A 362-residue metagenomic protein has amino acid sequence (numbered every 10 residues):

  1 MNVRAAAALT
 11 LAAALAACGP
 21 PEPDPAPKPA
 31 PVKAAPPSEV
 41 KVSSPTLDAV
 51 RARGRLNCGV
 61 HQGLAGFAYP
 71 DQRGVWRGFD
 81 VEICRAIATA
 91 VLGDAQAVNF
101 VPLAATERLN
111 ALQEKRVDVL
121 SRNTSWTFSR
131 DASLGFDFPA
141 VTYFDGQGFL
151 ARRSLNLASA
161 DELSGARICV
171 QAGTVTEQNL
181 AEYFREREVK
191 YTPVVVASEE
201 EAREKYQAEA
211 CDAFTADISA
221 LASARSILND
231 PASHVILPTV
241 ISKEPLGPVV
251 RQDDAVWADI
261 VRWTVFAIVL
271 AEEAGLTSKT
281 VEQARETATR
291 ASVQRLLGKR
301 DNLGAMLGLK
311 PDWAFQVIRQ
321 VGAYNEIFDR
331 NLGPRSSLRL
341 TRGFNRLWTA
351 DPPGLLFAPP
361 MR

Functional and structural regions predicted by a protein language model:
M1-A7: Bacterial N-terminal signal peptides that target proteins for export
A14-A17: C-terminal motif of bacterial Sec signal peptides marking the signal peptidase cleavage site
G19, P29-K41, E82-R85, T89-V91 (+8 more regions): Extended ligand-binding regions for polar small-molecule ligands
P29-S121, L309, Y324, L347-W348: Extracytoplasmic small-molecule ligand-binding "clamshell" domains of the periplasmic binding protein/Venus flytrap
R51-R55, A88-Q96, Q113-V117, S154 (+5 more regions): Sec-exported extracytoplasmic/periplasmic mature domains
N57-G66, W76-V91, S125, D145-E201: Bilobed "Venus flytrap"/periplasmic-binding protein-like clamshell domains and structurally analogous long
R85, T89, G93-E162, I218-V240 (+1 more regions): Acidic, polar ligand-binding/catalytic clefts
L303-R362: C-terminal functional modules
